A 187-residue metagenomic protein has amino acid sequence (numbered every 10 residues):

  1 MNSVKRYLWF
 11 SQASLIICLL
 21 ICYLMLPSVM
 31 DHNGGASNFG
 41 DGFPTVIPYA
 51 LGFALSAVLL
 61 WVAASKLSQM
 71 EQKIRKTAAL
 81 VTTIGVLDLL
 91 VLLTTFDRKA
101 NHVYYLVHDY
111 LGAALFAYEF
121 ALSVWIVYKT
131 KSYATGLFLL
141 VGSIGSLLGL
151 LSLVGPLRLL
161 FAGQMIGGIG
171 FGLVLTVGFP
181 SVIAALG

Functional and structural regions predicted by a protein language model:
M1-K73: N-terminal topogenic module of multi-pass integral membrane proteins
M1-V4, S65-A78, Y128-G136, L186-G187: Membrane-interface helix-boundary motifs at transmembrane edges
A13-L19, P48-A63, A114-W125, G168-V182: Hydrophobic cores of alpha-helical transmembrane segments in multi-pass inner/ER membrane proteins, independent
D41, N101-A113, L159-G168: Non-cytosolic membrane-interface motifs at loop->transmembrane helix junctions
L67-L90, V154-G155: Cytoplasmic juxtamembrane regions at transmembrane-helix boundaries
S68, L93-H102, G149-R158: Juxtamembrane "helix-exit" motif on the non-cytosolic side of transmembrane helices
T82-G136: Membrane-proximal helix-loop-helix units in multi-pass membrane proteins
Y128-G187: Terminal transmembrane helical module of multi-pass membrane proteins
